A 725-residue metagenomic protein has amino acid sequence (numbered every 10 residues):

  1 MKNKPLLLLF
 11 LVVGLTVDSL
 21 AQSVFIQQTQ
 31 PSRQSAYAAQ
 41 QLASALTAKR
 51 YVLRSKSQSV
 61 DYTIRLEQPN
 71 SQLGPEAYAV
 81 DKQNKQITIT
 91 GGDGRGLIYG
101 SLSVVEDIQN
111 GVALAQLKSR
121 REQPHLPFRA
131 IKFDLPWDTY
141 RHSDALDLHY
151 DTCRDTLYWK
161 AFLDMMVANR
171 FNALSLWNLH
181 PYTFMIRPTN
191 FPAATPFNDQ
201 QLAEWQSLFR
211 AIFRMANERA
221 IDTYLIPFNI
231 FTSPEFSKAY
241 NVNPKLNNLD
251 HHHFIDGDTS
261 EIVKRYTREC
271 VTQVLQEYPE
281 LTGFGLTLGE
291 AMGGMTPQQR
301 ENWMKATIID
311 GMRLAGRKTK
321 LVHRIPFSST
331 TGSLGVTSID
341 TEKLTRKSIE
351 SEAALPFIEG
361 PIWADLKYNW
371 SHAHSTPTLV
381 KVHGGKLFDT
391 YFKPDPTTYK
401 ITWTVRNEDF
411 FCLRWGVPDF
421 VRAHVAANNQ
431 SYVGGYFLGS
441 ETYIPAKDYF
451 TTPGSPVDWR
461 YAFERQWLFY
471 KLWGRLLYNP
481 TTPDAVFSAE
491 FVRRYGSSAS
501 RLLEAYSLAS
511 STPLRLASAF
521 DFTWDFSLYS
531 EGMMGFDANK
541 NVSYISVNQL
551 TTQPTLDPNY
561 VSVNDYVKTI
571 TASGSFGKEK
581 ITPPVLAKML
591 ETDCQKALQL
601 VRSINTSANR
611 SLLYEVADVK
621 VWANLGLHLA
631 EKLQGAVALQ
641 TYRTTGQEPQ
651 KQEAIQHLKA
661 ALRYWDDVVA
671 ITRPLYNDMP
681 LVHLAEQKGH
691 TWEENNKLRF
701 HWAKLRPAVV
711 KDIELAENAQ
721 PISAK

Functional and structural regions predicted by a protein language model:
M1-L7: Bacterial N-terminal signal peptides that target proteins for export
L7-D18: Bacterial N-terminal signal peptides
L20-Q22: Boundary of Sec targeting at the N-terminus
V24-I26, S32, A38-Q41, A45 (+8 more regions): Feature activates predominantly on carbohydrate-active enzymes
Y51-E76: Short, well-ordered secondary-structure micro-motifs within conserved domains or adaptor modules
D93, I131, M166, L286 (+2 more regions): Conserved, mostly hydrophobic/aromatic
N172, P192-P196, Q206, A211 (+4 more regions): Catalytic-core regions of glycoside hydrolase
S440, I444-P445, G454-E694, L698 (+1 more regions): C-terminal non-catalytic alpha-helical accessory regions
